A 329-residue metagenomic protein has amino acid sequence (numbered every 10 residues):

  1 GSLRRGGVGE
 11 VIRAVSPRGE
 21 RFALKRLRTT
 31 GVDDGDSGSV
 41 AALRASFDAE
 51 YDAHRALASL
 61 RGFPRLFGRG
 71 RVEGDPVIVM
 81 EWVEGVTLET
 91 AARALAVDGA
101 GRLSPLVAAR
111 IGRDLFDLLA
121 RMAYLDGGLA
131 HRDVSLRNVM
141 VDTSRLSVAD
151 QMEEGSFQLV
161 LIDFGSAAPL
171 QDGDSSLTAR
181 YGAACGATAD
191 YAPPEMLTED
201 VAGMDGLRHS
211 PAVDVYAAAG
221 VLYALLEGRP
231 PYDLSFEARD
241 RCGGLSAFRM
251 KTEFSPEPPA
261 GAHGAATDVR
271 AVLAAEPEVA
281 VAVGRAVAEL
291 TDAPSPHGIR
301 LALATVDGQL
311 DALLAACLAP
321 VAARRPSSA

Functional and structural regions predicted by a protein language model:
G1-P17: ATP-binding glycine-rich phosphate-binding loop
S16-D48: ATP-binding glycine-rich loop module of kinase domains
D52-R61: Structural motif at the C-terminus of the N-lobe alphaC helix and the adjacent alphaC-beta4 loop of the Hanks-type
R65-P76: Short beta-strand micro-motifs within the conserved protein kinase catalytic domain, predominantly in the N-lobe
I111-G112: Activation segment signature within eukaryotic-like protein kinase domains
A123-T143, S147-E153: Catalytic-loop of the protein kinase fold
A179-D200: Conserved activation segment of eukaryotic-like protein kinases, specifically the C-terminal portion of the activation
